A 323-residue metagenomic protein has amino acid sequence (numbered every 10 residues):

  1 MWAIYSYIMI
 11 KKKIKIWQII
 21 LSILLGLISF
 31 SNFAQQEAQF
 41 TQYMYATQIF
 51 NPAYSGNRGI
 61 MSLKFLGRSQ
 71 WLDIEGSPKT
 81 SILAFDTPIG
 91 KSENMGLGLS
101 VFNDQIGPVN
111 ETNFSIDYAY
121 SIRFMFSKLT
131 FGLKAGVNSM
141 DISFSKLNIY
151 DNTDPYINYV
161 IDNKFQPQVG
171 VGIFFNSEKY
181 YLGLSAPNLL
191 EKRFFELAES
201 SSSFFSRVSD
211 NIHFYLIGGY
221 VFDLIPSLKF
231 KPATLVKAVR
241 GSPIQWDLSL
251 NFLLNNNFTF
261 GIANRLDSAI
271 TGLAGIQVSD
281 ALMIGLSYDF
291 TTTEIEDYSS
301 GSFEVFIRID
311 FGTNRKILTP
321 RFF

Functional and structural regions predicted by a protein language model:
Y7: Cytosolic nucleotide-binding catalytic cores of signal-transduction proteins
I10-I20: Bacterial N-terminal signal peptides that target proteins for export
I16, F33-A34: Intrinsically disordered, low-complexity regions enriched for glutamine and histidine
L24-L27: Short, basic, low-complexity termini and linkers enriched in Ser/Thr/Gly/Pro that act as targeting/leader peptides
S29-S31: N-terminal signal peptide c-region/cleavage motif recognized by signal peptidases
Q35-F323: Subset of outer-membrane beta-barrel
